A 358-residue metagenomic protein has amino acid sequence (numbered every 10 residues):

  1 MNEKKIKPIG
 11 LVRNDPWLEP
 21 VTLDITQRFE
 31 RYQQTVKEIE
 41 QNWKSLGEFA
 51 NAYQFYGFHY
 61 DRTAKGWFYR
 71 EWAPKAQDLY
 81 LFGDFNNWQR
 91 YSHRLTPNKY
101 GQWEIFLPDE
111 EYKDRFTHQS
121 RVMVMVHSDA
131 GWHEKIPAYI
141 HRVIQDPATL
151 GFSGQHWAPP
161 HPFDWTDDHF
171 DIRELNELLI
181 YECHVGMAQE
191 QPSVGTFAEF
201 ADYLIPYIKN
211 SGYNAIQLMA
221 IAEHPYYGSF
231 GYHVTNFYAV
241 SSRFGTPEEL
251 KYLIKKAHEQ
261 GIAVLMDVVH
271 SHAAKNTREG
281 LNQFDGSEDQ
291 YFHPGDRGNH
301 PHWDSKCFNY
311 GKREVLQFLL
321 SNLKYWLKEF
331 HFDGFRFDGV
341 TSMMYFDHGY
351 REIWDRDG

Functional and structural regions predicted by a protein language model:
M1-A64, Q89-R90, P97-E182, M187 (+2 more regions): The feature marks proteins involved in alpha-glucan
K65-Y69: Structural beta-strand segments of beta-rich domains
R70, E104, C307: Short aromatic/hydrophobic contact patches that present stacked aromatics for nucleic-acid/ligand binding
W72-L79: Short proline/glycine-enriched turn/loop motifs at strand-loop junctions of beta-rich domains
L79-L81, V122: Short beta-strand elements bearing conserved aromatic residues within extracellular beta-rich modules
D84: Segments forming glycine/polar-rich beta-alpha architectures that bind adenosine-containing cofactors
I144, P162, T166-L175, I180 (+1 more regions): Substrate-binding/active-site clefts of carbohydrate-active enzymes
